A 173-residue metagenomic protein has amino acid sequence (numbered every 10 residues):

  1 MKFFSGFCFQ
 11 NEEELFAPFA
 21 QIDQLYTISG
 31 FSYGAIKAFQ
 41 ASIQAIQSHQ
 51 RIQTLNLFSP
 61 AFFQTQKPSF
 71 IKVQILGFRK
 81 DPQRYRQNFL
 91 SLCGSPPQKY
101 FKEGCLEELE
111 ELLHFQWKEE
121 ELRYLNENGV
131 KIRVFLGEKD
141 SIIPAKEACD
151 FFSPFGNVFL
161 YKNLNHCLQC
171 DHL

Functional and structural regions predicted by a protein language model:
M1-L25: Active-site catalytic motif of lipid deacylating hydrolases and related acyltransferases
S29-A38: Gly/Ala-rich beta-loop-alpha elbow adjacent to hydrolase catalytic centers
A45, Q50-K80, E107-W117, E121: Flexible "cap/lid" loop of the alpha/beta hydrolase fold
K80-E120, Y124: Conserved alpha/beta-hydrolase catalytic His-Asp/Glu region
E127-G129, V134-D140: Short beta-strand/loop motif that positions the catalytic acidic residue of the alpha/beta-hydrolase fold
V130, P144-P154: Short alpha-helix in the alpha/beta-hydrolase fold that links the catalytic acid
S141-I142, V158-L173: Catalytic histidine-centered segment of alpha/beta-hydrolase-like enzymes
